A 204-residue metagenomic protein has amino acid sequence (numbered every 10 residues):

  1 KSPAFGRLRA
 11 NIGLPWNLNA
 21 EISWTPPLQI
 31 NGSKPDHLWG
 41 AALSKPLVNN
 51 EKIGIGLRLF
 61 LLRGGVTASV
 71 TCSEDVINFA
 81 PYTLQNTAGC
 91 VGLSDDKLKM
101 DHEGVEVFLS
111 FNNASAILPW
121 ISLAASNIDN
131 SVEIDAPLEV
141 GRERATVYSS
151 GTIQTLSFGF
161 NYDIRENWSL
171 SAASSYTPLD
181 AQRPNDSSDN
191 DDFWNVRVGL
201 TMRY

Functional and structural regions predicted by a protein language model:
K1, C72-W168, S175-A181, Y204: Outer-membrane beta-barrel transmembrane domain signature
K1-N50: Transmembrane beta-barrel domains of Gram-negative outer membranes and organellar outer membranes
P3-R7, D36-G40, M100-G104, I153-T155 (+1 more regions): Transmembrane beta-barrel architecture of outer-membrane proteins
R9-N11, A42-S44, E106-S110, S157-G159 (+1 more regions): Outer-membrane beta-barrel architecture
N17-I22, N50-I55, S115-P119, I164-A172: Repeated loop/turn-to-beta-strand initiation elements of outer-membrane beta-barrel proteins
S23-P27, G40-A42, G56-F60, F108-S110 (+2 more regions): Outer-envelope exported proteins of Gram-negative bacteria
W24-I30, L47, L59-T67, A125-D129 (+2 more regions): Transmembrane beta-strands of outer-membrane beta-barrel pores
D191-Y204: Outer-membrane beta-barrel "beta-signal"
